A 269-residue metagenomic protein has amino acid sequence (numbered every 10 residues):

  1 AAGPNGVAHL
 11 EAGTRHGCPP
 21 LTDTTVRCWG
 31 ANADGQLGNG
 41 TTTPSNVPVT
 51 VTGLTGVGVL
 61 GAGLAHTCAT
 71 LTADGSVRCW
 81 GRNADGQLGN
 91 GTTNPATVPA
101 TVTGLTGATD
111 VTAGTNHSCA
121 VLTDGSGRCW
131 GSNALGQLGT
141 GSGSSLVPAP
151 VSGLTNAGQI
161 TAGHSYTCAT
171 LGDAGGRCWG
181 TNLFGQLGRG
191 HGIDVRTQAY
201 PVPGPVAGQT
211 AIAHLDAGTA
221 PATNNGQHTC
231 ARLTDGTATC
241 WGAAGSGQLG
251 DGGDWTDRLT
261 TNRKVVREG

Functional and structural regions predicted by a protein language model:
A1-G269: Eukaryote-biased RCC1-like beta-propeller repeat architecture
